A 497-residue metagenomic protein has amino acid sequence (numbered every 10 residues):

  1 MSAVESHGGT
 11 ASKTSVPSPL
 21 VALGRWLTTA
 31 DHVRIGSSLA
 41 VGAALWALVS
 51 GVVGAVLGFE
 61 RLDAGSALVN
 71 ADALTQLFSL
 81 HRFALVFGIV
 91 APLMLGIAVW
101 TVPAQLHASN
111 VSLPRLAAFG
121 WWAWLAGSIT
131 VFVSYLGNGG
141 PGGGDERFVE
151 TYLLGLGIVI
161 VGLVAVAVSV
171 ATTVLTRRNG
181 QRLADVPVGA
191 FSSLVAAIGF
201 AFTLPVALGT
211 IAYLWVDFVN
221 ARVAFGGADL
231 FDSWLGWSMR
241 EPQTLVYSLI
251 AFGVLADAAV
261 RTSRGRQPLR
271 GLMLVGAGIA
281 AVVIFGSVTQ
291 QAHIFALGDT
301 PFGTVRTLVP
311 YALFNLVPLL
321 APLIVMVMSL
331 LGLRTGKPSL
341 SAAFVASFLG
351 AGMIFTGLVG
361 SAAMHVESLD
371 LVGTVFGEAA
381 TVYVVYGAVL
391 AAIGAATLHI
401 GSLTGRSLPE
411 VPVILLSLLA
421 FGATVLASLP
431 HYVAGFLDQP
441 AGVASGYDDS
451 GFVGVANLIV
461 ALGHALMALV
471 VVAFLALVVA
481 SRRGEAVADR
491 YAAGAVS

Functional and structural regions predicted by a protein language model:
M1-P17, A493-S497: Short, intrinsically disordered terminal tails adjacent to the first/last structured region
P19-I35: Cytosolic juxtamembrane amphipathic/interface segments immediately preceding and feeding into a transmembrane helix
R34, R182-A184: Soluble extramembrane domains flanking the early transmembrane region of eukaryotic membrane proteins
G36-P141, T151-L175, G189-V223, F231-R264 (+5 more regions): Hydrophobic cores of alpha-helical transmembrane segments in multi-pass integral membrane proteins
G142-G143, F295-F302, L369-L371: Membrane-interface helix termini and inter-helical loops of multi-pass transporters
